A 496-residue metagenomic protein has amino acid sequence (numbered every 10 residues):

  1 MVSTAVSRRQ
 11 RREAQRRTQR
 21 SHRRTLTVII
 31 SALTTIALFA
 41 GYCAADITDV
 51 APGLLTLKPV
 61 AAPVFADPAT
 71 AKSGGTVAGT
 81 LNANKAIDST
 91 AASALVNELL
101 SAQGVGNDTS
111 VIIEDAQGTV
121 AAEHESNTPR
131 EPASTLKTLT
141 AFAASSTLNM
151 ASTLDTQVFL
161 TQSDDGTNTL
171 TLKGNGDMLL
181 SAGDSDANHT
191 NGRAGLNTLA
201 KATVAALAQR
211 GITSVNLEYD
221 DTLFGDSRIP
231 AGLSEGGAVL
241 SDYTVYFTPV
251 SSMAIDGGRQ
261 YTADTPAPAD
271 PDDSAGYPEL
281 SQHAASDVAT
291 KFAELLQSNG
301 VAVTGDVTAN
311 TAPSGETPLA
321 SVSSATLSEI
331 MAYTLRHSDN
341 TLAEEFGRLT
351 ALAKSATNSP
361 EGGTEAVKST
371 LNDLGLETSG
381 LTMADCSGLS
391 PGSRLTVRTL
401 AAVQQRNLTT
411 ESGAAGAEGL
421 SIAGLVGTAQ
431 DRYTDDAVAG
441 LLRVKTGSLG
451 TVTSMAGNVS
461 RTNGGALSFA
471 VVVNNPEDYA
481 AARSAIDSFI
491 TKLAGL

Functional and structural regions predicted by a protein language model:
M1-L26, D49-P59, F65-D67: Terminal targeting segments of Actinobacterial cell-envelope proteins
V28-Y42: Hydrophobic membrane-insertion alpha-helices, especially the h-region of bacterial N-terminal signal peptides
F39-A78, T153: C-terminal region of N-terminal signal peptides and the immediate post-cleavage residues of exported proteins
P63-E131, A200-T213: Beta-lactamase-like hydrolase cores
G118, P132-M150, M253, K291-L296 (+2 more regions): Active-site SXXK
A122-E123, A351-L496: Small-residue-rich helix-loop
G166-S251, G258, V301, A351-T399: Mid-domain, small-residue-enriched loop/turn segments at the edges of structured enzyme/sensor domains
I255-A401, R406-A414: A small/polar active-site loop signature that marks catalytic segments
